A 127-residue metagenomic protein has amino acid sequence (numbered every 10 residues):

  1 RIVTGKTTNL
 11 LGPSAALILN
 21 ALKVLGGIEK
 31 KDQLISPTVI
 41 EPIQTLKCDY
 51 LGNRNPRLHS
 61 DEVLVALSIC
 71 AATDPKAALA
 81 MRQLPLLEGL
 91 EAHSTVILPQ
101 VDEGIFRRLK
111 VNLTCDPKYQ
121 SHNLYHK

Functional and structural regions predicted by a protein language model:
R1-N55: Conserved mixed alpha/beta catalytic, RNA-binding, or beta-rich assembly cores of soluble enzyme, regulatory
E41-K127: C-terminal binding/interaction regions
